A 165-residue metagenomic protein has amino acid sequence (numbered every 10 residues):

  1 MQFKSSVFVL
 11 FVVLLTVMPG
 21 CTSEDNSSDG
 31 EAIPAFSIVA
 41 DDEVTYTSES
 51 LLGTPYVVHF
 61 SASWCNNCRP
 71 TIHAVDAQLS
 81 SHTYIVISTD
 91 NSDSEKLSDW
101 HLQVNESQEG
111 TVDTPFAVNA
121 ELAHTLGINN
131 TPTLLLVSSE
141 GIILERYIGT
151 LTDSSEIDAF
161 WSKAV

Functional and structural regions predicted by a protein language model:
M1-D29: Secretory targeting signatures
A35-Y56: A short beta-strand-turn-helix
L52, F60-V75: Conserved redox-active cysteine motifs that mediate thiol-disulfide chemistry, especially di-cysteine Cys-X(1-2)-Cys
V57-V58, L134: Hydrophobic beta-strand anchors of alpha/beta hydrolase catalytic cores
R69-E106, V118-T125: Structural microenvironment flanking redox-active thiols in thiol-disulfide oxidoreductases
L102-E140: Short, internal strand/loop/helix patches that form the active-site neighborhood or redox-interaction surface
L136-V165: Thiol-/selenol-based redox modules, centered on thioredoxin-like and closely related oxidoreductase domains
